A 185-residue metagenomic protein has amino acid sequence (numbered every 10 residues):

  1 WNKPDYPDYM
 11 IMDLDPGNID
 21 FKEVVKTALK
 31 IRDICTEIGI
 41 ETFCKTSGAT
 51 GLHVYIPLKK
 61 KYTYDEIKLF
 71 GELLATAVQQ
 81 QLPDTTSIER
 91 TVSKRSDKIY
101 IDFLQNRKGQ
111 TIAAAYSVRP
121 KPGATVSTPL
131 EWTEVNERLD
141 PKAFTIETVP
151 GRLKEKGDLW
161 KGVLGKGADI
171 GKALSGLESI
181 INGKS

Functional and structural regions predicted by a protein language model:
W1-M10, P16-I19, K30, E37 (+1 more regions): C-terminal accessory nucleic-acid interaction domains of nucleic acid-metabolism proteins
Y9-I11, V54-Y55: A short alpha-helix capping/helix-coil boundary motif
E23-V24: Helical scaffold of the NTase/Pol beta-like nucleotidyltransferase catalytic core
R32-T46: Active-site palm subdomain of RNA-directed nucleic acid polymerases
T42-G48, E89-S93: Short beta-strand
S47-I56: Short, conserved phosphate-binding/catalytic loop or strand-edge motifs used in phosphoryl-/nucleotidyl-transfer
Y55-I67: Catalytic palm subdomain of template-directed nucleic-acid polymerases, centered on the conserved carboxylate motif
